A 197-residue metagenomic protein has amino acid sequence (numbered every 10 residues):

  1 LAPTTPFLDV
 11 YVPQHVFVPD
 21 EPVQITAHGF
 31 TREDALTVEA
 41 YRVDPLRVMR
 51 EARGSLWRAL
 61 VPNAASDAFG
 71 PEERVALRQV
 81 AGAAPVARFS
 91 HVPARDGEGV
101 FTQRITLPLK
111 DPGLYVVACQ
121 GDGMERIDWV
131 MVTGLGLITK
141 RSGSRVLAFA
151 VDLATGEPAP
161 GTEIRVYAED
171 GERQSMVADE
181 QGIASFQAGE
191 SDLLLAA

Functional and structural regions predicted by a protein language model:
L1-A197: N-terminal, cleavable Sec-dependent signal peptides of secreted/periplasmic/extracellular proteins
